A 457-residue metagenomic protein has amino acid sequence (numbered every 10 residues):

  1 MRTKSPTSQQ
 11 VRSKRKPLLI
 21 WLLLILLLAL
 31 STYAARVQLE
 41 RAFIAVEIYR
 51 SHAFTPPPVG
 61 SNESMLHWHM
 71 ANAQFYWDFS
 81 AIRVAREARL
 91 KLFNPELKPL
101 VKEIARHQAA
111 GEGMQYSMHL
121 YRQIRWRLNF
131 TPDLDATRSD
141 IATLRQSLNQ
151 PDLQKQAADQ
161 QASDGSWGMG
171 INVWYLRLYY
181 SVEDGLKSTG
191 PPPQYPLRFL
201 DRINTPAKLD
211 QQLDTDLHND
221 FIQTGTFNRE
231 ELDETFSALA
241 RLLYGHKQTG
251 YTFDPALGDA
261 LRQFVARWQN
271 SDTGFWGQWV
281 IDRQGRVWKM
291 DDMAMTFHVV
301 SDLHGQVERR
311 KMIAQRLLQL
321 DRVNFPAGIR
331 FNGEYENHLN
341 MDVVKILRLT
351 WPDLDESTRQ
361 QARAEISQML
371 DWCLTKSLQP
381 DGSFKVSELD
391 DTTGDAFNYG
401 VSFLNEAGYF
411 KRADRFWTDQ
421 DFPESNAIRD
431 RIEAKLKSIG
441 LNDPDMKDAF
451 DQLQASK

Functional and structural regions predicted by a protein language model:
M1-S8: N-terminal intrinsically disordered, acidic low-complexity segments at the extreme N-terminus
Q10-A34: N-terminal Sec-pathway targeting helices
E40-Q154, A158, S163, I171-T249 (+4 more regions): Terminal, non-catalytic domain-edge segments
R229-H298: Loop-centered beta-sheet repeat module
A266, N270, G274, Q315-P326: HEAT/HEAT-like alpha-solenoid repeats
R286, A327-R330: A generic structural signal for short coil/turn motifs at secondary-structure boundaries
